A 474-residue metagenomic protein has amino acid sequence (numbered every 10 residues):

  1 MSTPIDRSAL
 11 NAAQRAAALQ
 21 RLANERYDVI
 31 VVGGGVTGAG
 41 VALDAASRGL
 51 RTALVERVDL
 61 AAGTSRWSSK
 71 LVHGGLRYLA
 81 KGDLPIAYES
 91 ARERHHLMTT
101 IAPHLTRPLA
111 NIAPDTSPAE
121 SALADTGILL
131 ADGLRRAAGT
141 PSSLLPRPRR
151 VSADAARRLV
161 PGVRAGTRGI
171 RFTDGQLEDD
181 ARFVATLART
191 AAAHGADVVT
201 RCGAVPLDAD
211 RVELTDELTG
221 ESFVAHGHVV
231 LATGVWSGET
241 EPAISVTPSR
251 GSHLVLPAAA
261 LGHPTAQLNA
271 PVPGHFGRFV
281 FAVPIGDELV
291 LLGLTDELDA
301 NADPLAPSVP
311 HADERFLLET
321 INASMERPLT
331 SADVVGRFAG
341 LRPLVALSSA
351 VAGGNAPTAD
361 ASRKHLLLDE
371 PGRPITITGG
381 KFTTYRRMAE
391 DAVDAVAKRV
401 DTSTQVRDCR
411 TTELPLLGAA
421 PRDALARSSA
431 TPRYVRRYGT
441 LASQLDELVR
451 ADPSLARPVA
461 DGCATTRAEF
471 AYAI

Functional and structural regions predicted by a protein language model:
M1-V29, D44-S47: Extreme N-terminal leader/targeting segments of oxidoreductases
E25-Y27, T219-H228: Core beta-strand elements of the Rossmann-like FAD/NAD(P) dinucleotide-binding domain in flavoenzyme oxidoreductases
I30, V58, H104, T116-A119 (+12 more regions): C-terminal accessory subdomains/tails of enzymes that are appended
G38: N-terminal Rossmann-fold NAD(P) dinucleotide-binding loop
A46-R66: Glycine-rich FAD pyrophosphate-binding loop
K70-L159, F279: Dinucleotide-binding Rossmann-like beta1-alpha1 core, especially the glycine-rich loop that anchors the ADP
T200-V212: A conserved short coil-to-beta-strand element within the FAD-binding core of flavoproteins
L231-A243: Flavin (primarily FAD) binding-site architecture
